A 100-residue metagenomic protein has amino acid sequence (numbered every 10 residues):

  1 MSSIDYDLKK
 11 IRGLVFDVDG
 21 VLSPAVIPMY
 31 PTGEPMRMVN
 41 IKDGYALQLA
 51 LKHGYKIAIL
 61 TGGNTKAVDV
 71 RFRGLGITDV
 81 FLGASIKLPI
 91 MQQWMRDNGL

Functional and structural regions predicted by a protein language model:
M1-F16, G99: Non-catalytic pre-domain segments flanking phosphatase-related domains
S2-Y6, L47-Q48, V70, R96: Short, flexible, glycine/charge-rich loop motifs used to bind or transfer phosphoryl groups or to couple energy/partner
K9-L22, G62-T65: Short, compositionally biased "basic patch" segments
G13, V68-L100: C-terminal cap/substrate-recognition subdomain and adjoining C-terminal extension of metal-dependent phosphatase-like
V18, P31, D97: Short, ordered coil/turn segments that flank beta-strands lining enzyme active or ligand-binding pockets
L22-H53: A positional/architectural concept
K42, G63-N64, I86: Short beta->alpha linker loops
L47-R71, F81-L82: Substrate-recognition element of Asp-dependent hydrolases with the DxDx(T/V) motif
